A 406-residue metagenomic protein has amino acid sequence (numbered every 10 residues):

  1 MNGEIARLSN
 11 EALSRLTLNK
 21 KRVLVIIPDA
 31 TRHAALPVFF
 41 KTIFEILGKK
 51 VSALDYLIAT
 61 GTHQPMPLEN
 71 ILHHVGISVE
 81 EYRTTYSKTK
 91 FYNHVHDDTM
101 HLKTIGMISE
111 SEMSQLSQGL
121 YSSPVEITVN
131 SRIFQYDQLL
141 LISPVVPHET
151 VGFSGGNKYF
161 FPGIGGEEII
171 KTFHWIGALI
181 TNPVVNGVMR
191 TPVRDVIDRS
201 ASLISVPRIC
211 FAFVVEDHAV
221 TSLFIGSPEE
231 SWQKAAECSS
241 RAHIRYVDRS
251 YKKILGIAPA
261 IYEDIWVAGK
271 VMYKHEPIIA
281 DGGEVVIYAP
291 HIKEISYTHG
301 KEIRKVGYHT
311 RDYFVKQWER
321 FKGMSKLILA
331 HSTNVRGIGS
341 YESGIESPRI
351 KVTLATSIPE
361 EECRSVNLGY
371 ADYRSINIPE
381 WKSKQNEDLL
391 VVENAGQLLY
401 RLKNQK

Functional and structural regions predicted by a protein language model:
N2-N10, I345-K406: Extended hydrophobic packing segments that form well-structured cores
S9-L24, L47-V51, R132-Q135, I204 (+2 more regions): Glycine-rich phosphate/diphosphate-binding loops that line cofactor/substrate pockets in enzymes
R22-R32, L57-G61, L141-V146, I254-A258: Short glycine-rich or small-residue beta-strand-to-loop segments that form or flank ligand, phosphate, metal/Fe-S
R32-L54, A268-I279, V286: Histidine-anchored nucleotide/phosphate-binding helix
S52-T62, E284-P290, T353-A355: Short internal beta-strands
D55-E110, H309-A330: Long, charge-dense
R83, K88-S250: Conserved, well-structured core segments that form the ligand-binding/active-site neighborhood of functional domains
E263-T353: C-terminal catalytic subdomain
